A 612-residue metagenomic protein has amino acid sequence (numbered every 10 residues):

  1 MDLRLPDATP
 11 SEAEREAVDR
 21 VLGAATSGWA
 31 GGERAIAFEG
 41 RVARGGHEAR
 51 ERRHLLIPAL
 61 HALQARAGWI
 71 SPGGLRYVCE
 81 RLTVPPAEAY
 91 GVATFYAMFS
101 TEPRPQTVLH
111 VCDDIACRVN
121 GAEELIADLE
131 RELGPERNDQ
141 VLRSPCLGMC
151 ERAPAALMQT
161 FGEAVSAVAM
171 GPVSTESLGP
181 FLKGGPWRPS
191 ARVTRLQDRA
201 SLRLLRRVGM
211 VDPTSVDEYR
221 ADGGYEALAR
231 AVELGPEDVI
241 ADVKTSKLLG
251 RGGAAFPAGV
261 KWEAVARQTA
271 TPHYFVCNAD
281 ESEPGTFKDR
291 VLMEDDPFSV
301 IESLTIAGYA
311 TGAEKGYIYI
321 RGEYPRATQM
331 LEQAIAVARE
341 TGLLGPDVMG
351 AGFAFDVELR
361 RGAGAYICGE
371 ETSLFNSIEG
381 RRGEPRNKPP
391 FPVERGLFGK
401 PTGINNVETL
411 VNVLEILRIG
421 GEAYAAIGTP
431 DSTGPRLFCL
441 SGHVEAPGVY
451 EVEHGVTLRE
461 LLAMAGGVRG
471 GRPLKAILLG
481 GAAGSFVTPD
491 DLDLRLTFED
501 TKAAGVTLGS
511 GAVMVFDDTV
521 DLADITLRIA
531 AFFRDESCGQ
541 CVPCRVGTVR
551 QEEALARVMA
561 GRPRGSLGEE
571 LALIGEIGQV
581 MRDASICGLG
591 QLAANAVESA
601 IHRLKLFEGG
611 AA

Functional and structural regions predicted by a protein language model:
M1-A612: Feature of Fe-S/electron-transfer and energy-metabolism proteins that preferentially highlights extended coupling
